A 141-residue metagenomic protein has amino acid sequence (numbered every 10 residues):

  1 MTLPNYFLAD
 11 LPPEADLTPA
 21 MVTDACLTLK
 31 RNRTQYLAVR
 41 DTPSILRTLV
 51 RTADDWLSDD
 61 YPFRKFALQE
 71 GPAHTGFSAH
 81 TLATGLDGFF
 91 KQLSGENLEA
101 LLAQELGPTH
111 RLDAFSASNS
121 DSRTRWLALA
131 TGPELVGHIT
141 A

Functional and structural regions predicted by a protein language model:
M1-P133: N-terminal Rossmann-like NAD(P)+-binding subdomain of aldehyde/semialdehyde dehydrogenases
L135-T140: A short, small-residue-rich loop immediately preceding and capping a beta-strand
